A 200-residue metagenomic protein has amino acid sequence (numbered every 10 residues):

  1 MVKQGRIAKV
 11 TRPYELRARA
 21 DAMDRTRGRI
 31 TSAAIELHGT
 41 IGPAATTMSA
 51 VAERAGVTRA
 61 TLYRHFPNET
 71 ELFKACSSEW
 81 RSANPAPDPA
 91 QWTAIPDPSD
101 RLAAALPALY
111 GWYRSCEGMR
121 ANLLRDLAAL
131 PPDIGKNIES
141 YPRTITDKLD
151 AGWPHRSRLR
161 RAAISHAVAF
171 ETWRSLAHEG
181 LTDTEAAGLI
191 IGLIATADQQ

Functional and structural regions predicted by a protein language model:
M1-G56, T70-E71: Basic, helix-initiating cap at the start of DNA-binding domains
G56-F66: Short hydrophobic/aromatic patch on the recognition helix
F66, R125-L130, A167-F170: Short helix-capping/turn signature of helix-turn-helix
F73-W80, L123, L127, I134: Alpha-helical DNA-contacting segments of helix-turn-helix folds
A75, A86-G118: Hydrophobic alpha-helical connector segments
D88-T93, L123-L130: Short linear capping/connector segments at secondary-structure termini
L109-L127, I138, P142: Conserved, surface-exposed functional patches that form binding/active-site neighborhoods
D150-I194, Q200: Hydrophobic/aromatic-rich alpha-helical bundle segments in the mid-to-C-terminal region
